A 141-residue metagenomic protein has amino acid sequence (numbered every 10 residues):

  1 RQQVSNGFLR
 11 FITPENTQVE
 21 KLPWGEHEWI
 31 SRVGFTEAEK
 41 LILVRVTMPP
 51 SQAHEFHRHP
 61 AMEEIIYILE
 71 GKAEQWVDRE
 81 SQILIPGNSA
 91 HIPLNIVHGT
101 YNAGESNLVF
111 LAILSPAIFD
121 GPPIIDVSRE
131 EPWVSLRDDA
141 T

Functional and structural regions predicted by a protein language model:
R1-K40, E55, P122-T141: A short, N-terminal "cap"/entry segment at the start of jelly-roll beta-barrel domains of the cupin/DSBH fold
I12-T13, R45-T47: Short amphipathic
T36-L41, M48-Q52, K72, P116-D120: Short, charged/polar surface micro-motifs in flexible loops or helix N-caps
R45-V46, H91, E105-P123: A short hydrophobic beta-strand segment most commonly corresponding to one strand of the jelly-roll/cupin
V46-P49, R58-V77, I113-S115: Short, conserved beta-strand element in jelly-roll/cupin
E55-F56, Q75-W76, I92, H98-E105: Short beta-strand His + acidic residue motifs that chelate non-heme Fe in jelly-roll/DSBH and cupin folds
R79-L94: Short acidic-glycine-tyrosine-enriched beta hairpin
